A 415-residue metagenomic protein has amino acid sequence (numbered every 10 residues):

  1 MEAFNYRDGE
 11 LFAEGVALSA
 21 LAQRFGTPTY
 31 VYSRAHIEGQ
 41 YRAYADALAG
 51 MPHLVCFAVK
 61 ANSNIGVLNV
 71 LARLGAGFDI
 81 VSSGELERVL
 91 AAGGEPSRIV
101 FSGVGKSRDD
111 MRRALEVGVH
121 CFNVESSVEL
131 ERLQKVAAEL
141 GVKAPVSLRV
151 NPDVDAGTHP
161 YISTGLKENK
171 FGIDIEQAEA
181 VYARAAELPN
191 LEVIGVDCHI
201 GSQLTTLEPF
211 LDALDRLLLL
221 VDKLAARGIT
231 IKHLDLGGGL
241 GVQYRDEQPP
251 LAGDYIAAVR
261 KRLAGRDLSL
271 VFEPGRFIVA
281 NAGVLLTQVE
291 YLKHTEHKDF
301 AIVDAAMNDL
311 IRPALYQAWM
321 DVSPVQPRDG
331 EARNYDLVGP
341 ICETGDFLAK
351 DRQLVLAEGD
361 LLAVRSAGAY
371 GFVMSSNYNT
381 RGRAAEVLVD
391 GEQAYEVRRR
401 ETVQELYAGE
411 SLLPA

Functional and structural regions predicted by a protein language model:
M1-A144, L188-E192, L219-A226, K350 (+1 more regions): A charged N-terminal "starter" segment
A17, S33-H36, Q40, Y44 (+19 more regions): General structural feature for long, well-ordered alpha-helical segments within catalytic domains of soluble enzymes
I37, K60, S82, A114 (+7 more regions): Conserved, mostly hydrophobic/aromatic
P52-C56, G75-G77, P96-V100, C121 (+7 more regions): Structural preference for beta-strand elements that scaffold enzyme active sites
A58-N64, V81-G84, V104-K106, E125-S127 (+8 more regions): Active-site beta-loop-alpha junctions enriched in small/polar residues
L68, V89-L90, M111, L133-Q134 (+4 more regions): Short glycine-/acidic-enriched loop or helix-start segments at secondary-structure transitions that form or flank
V136, P152-Y291, L348, Q353 (+2 more regions): Active-site loop/helix belt of alpha/beta enzymes
A258, D267-A415: Charged (often Lys/Glu-rich) extended helix/loop segments that serve as interaction or gating elements
